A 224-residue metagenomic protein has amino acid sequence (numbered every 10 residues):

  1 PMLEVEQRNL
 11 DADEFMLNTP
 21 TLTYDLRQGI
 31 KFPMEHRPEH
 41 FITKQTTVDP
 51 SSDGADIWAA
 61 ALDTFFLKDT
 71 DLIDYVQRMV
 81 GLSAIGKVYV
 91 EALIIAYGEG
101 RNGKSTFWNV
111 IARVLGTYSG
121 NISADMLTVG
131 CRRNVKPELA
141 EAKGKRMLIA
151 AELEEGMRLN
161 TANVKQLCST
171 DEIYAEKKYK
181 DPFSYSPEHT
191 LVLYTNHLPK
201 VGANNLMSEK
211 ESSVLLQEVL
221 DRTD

Functional and structural regions predicted by a protein language model:
P1-L10: Accessory DNA-engaging acidic/polar modules
N9-A12, M16-G144, S212-L215: P-loop NTPase catalytic core of nucleic-acid-dependent motor ATPases
P33-H36, K200-L206, T223: Cytochrome P450 core scaffold surrounding the K-helix E-X-X-R motif and the conserved "meander" helix-loop region
I122-V135, A162-D181, T223: Substrate-gripping "pore-loop 1 plus following alpha2 helix"
P137-G144, E176-Y194: AAA+/SF3 P-loop NTPase mechanochemical coupling elements
G144-T170, F183, V201-S208: Conserved AAA+/SF3 P-loop NTPase catalytic/coupling segment centered on the Walker-B
E154-E155, N196-K200, Q217-R222: Conserved nucleotide-binding/hydrolysis micro-motifs of P-loop NTPases
N204-E218: A short helix-turn-beta junction within AAA+ P-loop NTPase domains corresponding to the substrate/partner-engaging
